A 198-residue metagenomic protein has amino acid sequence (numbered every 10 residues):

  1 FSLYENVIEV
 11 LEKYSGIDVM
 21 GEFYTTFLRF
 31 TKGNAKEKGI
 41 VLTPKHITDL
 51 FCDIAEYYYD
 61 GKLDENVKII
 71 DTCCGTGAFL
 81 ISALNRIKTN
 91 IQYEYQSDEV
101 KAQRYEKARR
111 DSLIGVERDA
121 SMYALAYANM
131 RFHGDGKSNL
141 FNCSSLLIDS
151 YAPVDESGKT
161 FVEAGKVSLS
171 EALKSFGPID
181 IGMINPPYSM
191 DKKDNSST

Functional and structural regions predicted by a protein language model:
F1-K32: Long recognition/docking surfaces used for binding and targeting
E9, K32-K38, I69, A108-L113: Glycine- and acidic
K13-I17, G21, V41-K45, A120: Short, amphipathic alpha-helical segments
E22-I47, C52-D53, Y57: Class I SAM-dependent transferase core
T43-G165, G177, I181, S189: Conserved S-adenosyl-L-methionine
V167-A172: Conserved alpha-helical scaffold flanking the Walker A/P-loop in AAA+ ATPase domains
Y188-T198: Mobile active-site "lid"/loop adjacent to the S-adenosyl-L-methionine
